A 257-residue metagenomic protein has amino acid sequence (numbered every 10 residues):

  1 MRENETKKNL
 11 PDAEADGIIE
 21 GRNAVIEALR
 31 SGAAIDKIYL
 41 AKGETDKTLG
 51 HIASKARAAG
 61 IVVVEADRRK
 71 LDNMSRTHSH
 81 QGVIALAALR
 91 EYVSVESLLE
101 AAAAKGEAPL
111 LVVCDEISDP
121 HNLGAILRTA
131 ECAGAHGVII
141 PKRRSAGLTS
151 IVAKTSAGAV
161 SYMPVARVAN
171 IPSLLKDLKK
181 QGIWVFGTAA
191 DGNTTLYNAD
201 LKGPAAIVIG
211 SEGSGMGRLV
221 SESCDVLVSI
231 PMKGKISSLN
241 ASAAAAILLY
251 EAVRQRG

Functional and structural regions predicted by a protein language model:
M1-A101: N-terminal positively charged helical leader segments and presequences
G21, N122, A130, V185 (+3 more regions): Conserved RecA-like P-loop NTPase ATPase core
I26, S31, C132, S150 (+2 more regions): Structured adenosyl-cofactor binding patch, chiefly the S-adenosyl-L-methionine
E27-A34, T45, G50, I61-V62 (+1 more regions): RNA substrate-binding interface of SAM-dependent RNA methyltransferases
D67, A88, D115, P141-K142 (+5 more regions): Short beta->alpha connector loops at strand-helix junctions that form conserved, small/polar/Pro-enriched
M74-A88, P164, V168, K202-G210: Short basic, glycine-rich beta-strand/loop surfaces that mediate nucleic-acid
F186-N240: Active-site/ligand-binding-proximal alpha/beta "capping" segment
